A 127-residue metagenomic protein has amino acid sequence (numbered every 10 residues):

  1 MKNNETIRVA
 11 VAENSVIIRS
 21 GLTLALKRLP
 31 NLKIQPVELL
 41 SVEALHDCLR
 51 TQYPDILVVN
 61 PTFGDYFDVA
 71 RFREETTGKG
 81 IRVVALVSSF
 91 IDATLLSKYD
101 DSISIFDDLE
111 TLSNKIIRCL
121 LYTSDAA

Functional and structural regions predicted by a protein language model:
M1-L121: N-terminal regulatory/sensing modules of transcriptional regulators
Y122-A127: Conserved small/polar residues in nucleotide/adenosyl-binding loops
